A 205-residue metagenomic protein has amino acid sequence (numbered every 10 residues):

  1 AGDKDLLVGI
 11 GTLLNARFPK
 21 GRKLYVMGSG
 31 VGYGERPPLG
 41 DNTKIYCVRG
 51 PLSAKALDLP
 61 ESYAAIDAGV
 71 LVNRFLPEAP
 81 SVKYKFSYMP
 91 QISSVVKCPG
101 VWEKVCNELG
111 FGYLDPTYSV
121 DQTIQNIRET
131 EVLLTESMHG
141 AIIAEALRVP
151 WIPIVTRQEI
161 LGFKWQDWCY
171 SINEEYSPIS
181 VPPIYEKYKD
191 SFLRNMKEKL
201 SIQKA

Functional and structural regions predicted by a protein language model:
A1-A205: Active-site anion-handling motifs in enzyme catalytic cores
